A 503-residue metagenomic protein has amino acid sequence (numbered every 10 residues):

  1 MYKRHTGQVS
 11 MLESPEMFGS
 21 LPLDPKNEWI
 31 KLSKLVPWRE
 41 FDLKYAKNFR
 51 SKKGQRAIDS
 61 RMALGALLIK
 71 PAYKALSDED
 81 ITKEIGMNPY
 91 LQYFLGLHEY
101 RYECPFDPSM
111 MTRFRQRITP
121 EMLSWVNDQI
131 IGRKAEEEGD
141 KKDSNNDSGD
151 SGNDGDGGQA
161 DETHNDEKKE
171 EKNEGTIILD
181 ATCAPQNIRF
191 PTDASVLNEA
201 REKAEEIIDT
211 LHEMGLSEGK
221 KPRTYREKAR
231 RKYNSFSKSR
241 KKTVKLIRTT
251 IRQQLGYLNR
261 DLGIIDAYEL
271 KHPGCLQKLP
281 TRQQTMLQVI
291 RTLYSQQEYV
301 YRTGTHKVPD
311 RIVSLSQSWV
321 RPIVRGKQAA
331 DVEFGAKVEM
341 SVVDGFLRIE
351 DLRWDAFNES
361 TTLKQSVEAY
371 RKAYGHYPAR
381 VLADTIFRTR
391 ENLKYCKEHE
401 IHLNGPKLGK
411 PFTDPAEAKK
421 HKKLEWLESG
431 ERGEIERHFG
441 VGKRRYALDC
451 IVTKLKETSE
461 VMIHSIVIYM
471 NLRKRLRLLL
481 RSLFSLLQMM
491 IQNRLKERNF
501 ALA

Functional and structural regions predicted by a protein language model:
M1-W38, D147-G158, E162, R477-A503: Charged, often Cys/His-bearing segments associated with DNA-binding zinc-finger transcription factors
L23-G65, Y73-K74: Basic, short loop/linker segments at the boundary and entry of helix-turn-helix/winged-helix-like folds
N27, A66-L67, I81-I85, Y102 (+10 more regions): Short, conserved catalytic/metal-binding motifs centered on acidic residues
G54-I58, P89, L382-R390, G409-P411: Acidic, metal-coordinating catalytic cores used for nucleic-acid/nucleotide bond scission and strand-transfer chemistry
H98, Y102-Q317: Active-site- or DNA-interface-adjacent structural scaffold in DNA-acting proteins
Q283-V289, L293-G304, K423-A503: Basic, amphipathic alpha-helical segments enriched in Lys/Arg and hydrophobic/aromatic residues
S314-A329: Flexible, glycine/threonine-enriched loop-and-boundary segments that flank and lead into catalytic domains of large
K327-A373: Electropositive, glycine- and tryptophan-enriched low-complexity nucleic-acid-binding patches
